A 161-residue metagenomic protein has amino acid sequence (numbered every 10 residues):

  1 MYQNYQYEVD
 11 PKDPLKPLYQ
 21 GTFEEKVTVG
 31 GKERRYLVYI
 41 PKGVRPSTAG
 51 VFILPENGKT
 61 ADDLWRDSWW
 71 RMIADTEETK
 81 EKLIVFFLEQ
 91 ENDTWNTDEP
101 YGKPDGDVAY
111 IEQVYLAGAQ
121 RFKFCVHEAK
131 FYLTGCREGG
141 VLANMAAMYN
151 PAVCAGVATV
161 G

Functional and structural regions predicted by a protein language model:
M1-G50, L83, Y101, T134-A158: A domain-start/cap signature at the N-terminus of enzymes
K42-S47, N96-E138: Gly/Ser-rich "nucleophile elbow"/oxyanion-hole loop immediately N-terminal to the catalytic nucleophile in hydrolases
G50, N57-V114: Active-site machinery of serine-nucleophile hydrolases
E56, D75, L116-K123, A147-A152: Sec-exported extracytoplasmic/periplasmic mature domains
K80-L83, K123, E128-K130, V153-C154: A generic structural signal for alpha->beta connector loops
E89, G135, G161: A cross-domain feature marking catalytic cores of carbohydrate-active enzymes and several ubiquitous metabolic/repair
